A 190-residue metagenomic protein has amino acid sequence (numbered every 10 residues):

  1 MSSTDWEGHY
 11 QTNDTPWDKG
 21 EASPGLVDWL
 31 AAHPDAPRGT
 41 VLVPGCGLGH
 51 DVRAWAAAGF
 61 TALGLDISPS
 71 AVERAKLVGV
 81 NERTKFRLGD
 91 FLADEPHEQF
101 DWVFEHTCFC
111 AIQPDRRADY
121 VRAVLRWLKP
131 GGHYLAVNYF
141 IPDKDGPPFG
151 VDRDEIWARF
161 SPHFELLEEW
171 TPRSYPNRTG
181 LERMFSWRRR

Functional and structural regions predicted by a protein language model:
M1-V43, G47-E98, I112-R190: Class I (Rossmann-like) S-adenosyl-L-methionine-dependent methyltransferase catalytic domain, capturing the SAM-binding
D101: Conserved acidic residues
F104: A conserved beta-strand element that flanks and buttresses the S-adenosyl-L-methionine
T107-A111: Short catalytic micro-motifs in class I SAM-dependent methyltransferases
